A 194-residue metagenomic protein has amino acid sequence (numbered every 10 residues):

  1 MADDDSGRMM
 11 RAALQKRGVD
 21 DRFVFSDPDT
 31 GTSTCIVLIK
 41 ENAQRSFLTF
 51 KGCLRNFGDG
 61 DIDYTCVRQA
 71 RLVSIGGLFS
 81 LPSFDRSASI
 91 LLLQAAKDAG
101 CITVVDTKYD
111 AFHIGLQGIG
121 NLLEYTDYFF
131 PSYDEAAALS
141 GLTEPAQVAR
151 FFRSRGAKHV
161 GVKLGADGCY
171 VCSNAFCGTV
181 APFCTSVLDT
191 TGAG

Functional and structural regions predicted by a protein language model:
M1-T34, E41-N42, G52: Substrate-binding N-lobe of the ribokinase-like
A13-K16, K40-N42, G120-E124, A146-A149 (+1 more regions): Short, hinge-like loop/turn segments at secondary-structure boundaries
R22-D27, V37-R86: Conserved phosphate-binding/catalytic loop of the ribokinase/pfkB sugar-kinase fold
C35, I102, Y128, K158-H159: Proline-centered loop/turn at the N-terminus of a beta-strand
L72-R150, G168-C169: Conserved beta-alpha-beta core of the PfkB/ribokinase-like small-molecule kinase fold
Q94-A95, P145-G194: Conserved phosphate-binding/catalytic region of the ribokinase-like
